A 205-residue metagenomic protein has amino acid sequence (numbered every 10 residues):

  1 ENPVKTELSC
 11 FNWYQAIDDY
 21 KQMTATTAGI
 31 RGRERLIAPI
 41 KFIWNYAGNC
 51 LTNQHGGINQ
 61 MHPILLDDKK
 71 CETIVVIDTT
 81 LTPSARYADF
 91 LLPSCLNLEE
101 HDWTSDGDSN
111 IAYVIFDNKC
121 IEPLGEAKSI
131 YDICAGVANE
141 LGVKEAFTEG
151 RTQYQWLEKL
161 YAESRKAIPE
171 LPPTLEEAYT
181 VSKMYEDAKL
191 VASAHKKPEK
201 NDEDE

Functional and structural regions predicted by a protein language model:
E1-P173: Non-catalytic alpha/beta scaffold blocks inside enzyme catalytic domains
M61, L160, A178-M184: N-terminal pro-sequences and low-complexity stem/linker regions of secreted or lumenal proteins
E163-A167, V181, V191: Surface-exposed polar/charged interaction patches
L175-Y179, H195: Segments of small-molecule ligand-sensing domains
K197-D204: Short, intrinsically disordered, charge-balanced linker/junction segments flanking boundaries in proteins
